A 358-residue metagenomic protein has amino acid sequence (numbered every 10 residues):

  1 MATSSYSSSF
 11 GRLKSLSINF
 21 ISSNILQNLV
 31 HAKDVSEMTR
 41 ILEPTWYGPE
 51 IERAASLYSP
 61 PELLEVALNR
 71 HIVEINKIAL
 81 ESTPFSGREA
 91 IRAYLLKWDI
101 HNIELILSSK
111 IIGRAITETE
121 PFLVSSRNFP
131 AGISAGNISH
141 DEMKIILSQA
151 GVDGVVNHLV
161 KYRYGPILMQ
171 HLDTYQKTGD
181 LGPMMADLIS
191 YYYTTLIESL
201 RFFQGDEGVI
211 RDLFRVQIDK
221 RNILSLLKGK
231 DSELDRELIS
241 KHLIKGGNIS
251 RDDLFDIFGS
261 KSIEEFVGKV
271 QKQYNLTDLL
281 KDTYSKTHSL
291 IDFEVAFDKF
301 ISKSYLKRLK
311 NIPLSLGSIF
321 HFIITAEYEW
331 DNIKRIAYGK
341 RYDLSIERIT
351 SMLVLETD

Functional and structural regions predicted by a protein language model:
M1-D358: N-terminal domain-start signal
